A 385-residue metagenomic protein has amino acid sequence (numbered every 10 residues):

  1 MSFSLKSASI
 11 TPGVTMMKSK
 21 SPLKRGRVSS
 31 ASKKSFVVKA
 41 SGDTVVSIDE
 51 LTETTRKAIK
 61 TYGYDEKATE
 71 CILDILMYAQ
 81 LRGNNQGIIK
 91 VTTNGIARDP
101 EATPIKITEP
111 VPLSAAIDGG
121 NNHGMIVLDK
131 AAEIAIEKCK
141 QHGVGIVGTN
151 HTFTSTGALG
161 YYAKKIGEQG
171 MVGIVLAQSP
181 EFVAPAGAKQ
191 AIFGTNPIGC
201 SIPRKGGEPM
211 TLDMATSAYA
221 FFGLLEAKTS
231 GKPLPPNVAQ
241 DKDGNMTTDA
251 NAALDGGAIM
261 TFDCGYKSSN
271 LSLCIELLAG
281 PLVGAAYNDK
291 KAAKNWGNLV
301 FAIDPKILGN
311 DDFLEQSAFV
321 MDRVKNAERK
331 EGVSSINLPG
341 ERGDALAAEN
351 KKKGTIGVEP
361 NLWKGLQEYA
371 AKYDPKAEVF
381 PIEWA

Functional and structural regions predicted by a protein language model:
M1-G26: N-terminal chloroplast transit peptides
S21, R25-I48, K60-T61: N-terminal organelle-targeting presequences
G42-V46, L51, N288-A385: Catalytic-core signal marking the mid-to-C-terminal active-site face
I72, L76, I166, C200 (+2 more regions): Buried hydrophobic positions in well-ordered alpha/beta secondary-structure cores of metabolic enzymes
N85-C139: Active-site cofactor/substrate anionic-group-binding motifs, chiefly glycine- and Lys/Arg-rich phosphate-binding loops
D129, E133, E137-Q178: A glycine-rich phosphate/pyrophosphate-binding beta-strand-loop-alpha-helix module
V183-A253: Phosphate/diphosphate-binding glycine-rich loops and adjacent basic-rich segments that engage nucleotide
T229-N288: Secondary-shell segments that build the walls of catalytic and ion/ligand-binding clefts
